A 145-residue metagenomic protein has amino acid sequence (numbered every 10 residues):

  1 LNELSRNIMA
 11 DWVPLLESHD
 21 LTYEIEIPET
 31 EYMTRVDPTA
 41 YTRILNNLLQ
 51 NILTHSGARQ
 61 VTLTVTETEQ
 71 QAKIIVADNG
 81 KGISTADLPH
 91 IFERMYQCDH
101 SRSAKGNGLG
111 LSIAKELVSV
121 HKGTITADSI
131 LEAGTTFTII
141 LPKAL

Functional and structural regions predicted by a protein language model:
L1-V13: A conserved beta-strand-to-alpha-helix junction within the catalytic ATP-binding
E17, T22-Y32, E69: Conserved catalytic submotifs in the C-terminal HATPase_c
N51-L53: Short helix-loop "hinge" at the ATP-lid/N-box region of the Bergerat-fold HATPase_c
Q60-Q70: Short beta-strand/loop element within the Bergerat-fold HATPase_c
D78: Acidic ATP/Mg2+-coordinating residue in the GHKL
I83-M95: Short conserved segment of the HATPase_c
